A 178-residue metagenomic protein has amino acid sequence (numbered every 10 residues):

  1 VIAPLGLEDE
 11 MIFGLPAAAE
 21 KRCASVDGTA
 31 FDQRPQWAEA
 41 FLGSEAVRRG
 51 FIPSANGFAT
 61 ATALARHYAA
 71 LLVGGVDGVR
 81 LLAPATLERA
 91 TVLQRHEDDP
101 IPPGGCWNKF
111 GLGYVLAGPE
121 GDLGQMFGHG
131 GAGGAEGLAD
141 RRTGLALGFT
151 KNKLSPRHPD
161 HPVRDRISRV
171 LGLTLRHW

Functional and structural regions predicted by a protein language model:
V1-E120: Short, surface-exposed loop or secondary-structure junction motifs that flank catalytic or metal-binding residues
E10-M11, E136, L145-A146: Beta-sheet entry/capping signal
A69, A135, T143, S168-V170: C-terminal helical cap and adjacent loop that interface with cofactors, partners, or active-site loops
N108-D140: Short, Gly/Ser/Thr-enriched beta-strand-loop segments that form substrate-interacting elements of hydrolase/peptidase
G144-K153: Short, well-ordered beta-strand elements
K153-W178: Generic C-terminus detector
